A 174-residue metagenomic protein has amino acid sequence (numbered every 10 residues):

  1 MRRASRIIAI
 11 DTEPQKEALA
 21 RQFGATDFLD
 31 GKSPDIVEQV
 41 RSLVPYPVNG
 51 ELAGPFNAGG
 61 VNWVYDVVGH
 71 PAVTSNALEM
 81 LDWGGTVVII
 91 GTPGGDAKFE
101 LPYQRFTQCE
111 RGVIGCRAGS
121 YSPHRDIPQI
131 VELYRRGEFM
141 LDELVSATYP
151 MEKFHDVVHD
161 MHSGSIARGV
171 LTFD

Functional and structural regions predicted by a protein language model:
M1-R3, R21, F56-V61, W83-V88 (+2 more regions): Short, surface-exposed connector motifs at secondary-structure boundaries
M1-T74: Adenosine-nucleotide cofactor-binding segment
D11-T12, G31-D35, V68-G69, G94 (+2 more regions): Short beta->alpha linker loops
T26-L29, P45-N49, R105-Q108, V131-Y134 (+1 more regions): Short, hinge-like loop/turn segments at secondary-structure boundaries
F28, V113-G115, L144, T148: Conserved beta-strand scaffold positions in the cores of enzyme catalytic domains, especially in NTP/NDP-utilizing
L52, S75-L78, H124-D174: C-terminal hydrophobic helical "lid"/dimerization subdomain of Rossmann-like NAD(P)H-dependent oxidoreductases
P71-E138, F173-D174: Glycine-rich phosphate-binding loop and adjacent beta-alpha segment of Rossmann(oid) nucleotide-cofactor-binding
